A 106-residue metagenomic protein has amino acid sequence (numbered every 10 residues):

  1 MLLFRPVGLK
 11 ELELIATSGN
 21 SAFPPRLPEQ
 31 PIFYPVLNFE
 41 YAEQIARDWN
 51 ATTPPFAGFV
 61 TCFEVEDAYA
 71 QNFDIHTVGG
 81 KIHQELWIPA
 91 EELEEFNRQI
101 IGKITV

Functional and structural regions predicted by a protein language model:
M1-F33, F39-V106: Conserved NAD+-utilizing ADP-ribose enzyme module
